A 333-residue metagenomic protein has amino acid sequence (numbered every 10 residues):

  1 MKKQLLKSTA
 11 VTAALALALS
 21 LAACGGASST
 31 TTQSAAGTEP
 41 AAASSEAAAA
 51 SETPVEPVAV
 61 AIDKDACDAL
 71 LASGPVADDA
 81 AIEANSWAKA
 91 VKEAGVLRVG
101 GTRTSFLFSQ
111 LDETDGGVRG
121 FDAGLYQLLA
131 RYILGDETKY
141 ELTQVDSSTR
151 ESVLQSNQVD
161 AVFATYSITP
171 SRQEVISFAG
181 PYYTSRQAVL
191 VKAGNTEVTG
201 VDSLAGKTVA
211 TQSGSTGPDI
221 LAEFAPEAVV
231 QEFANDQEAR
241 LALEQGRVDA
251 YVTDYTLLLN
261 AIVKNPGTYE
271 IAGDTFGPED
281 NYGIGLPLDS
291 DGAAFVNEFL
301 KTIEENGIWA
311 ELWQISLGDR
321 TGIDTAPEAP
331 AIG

Functional and structural regions predicted by a protein language model:
M1-A22: Sec-dependent bacterial lipoprotein signal peptides
L21-T38: Bacterial lipoprotein signal-peptidase II cleavage site
E52-D63, A69-V162: Extracytoplasmic small-molecule ligand-binding "clamshell" domains of the periplasmic binding protein/Venus flytrap
P54-A81, N195, S215, G283-T321: Extended ligand-binding regions for polar small-molecule ligands
F106, V118-I133, Y166-P170, S185-R240 (+3 more regions): Bilobed "Venus flytrap"/periplasmic-binding protein-like clamshell domains and structurally analogous long
K139-S203: Acidic, polar ligand-binding/catalytic clefts
T149, T165-E174, L221-A222, E244-Q245 (+1 more regions): A ligand-binding cleft/hinge motif common to bilobed small-molecule-binding domains
Y183-V191, L259, V263-K301, D319-G333: Periplasmic-binding protein-like
